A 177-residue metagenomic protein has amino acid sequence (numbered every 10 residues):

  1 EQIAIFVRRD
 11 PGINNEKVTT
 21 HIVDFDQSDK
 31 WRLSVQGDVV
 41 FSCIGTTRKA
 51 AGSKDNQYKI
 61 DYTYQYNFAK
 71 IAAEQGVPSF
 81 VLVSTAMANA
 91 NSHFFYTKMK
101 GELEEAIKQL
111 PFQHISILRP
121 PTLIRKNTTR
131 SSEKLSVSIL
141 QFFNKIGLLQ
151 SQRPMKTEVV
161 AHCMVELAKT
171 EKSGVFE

Functional and structural regions predicted by a protein language model:
E1: N-terminal Rossmann NAD(P)H-binding glycine-rich loop of SDR-like oxidoreductase domains
A4-G12: Short, polar loop motifs at secondary-structure junctions
R8, T46, T85, P120: Active-site loop/turn elements of alpha/beta-hydrolase fold enzymes, especially the short glycine-/histidine-rich
G12, T19-N67, I71-E74: NAD(P)H-binding glycine-rich loop region in Rossmannoid oxidoreductase-like domains and their noncatalytic homologs
V18-T19, I115: Short, conserved active-site loop motifs that form the nucleotide-linked donor/cofactor pocket
G37, F68-K70, S79, R125 (+1 more regions): Structured catalytic cores of enzymes that bind and process phosphorylated ligands/cofactors
K54, K59-E104, Q109, Q113-L118: Conserved Rossmann-fold NAD(P)-dependent oxidoreductase catalytic core, especially the SDR/UDP-sugar
A90-E177: Oxidoreductase cofactor-interface core, primarily capturing Rossmann-like NAD(P)-dependent enzymes
